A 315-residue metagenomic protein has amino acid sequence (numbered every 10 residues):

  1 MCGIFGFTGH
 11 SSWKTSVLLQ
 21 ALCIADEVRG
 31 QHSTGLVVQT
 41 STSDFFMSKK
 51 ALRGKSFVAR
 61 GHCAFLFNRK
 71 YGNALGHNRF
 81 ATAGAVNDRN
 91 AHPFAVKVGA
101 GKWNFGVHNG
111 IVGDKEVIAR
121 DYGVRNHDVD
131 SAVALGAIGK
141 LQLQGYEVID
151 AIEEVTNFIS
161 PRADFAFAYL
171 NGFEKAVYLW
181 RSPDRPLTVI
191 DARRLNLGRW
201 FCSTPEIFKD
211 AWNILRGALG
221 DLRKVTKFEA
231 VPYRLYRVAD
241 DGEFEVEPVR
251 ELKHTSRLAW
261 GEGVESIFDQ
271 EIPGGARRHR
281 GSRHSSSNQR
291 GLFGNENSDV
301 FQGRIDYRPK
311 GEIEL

Functional and structural regions predicted by a protein language model:
M1-L315: Conserved short alpha-helical segments that host acidic/polar catalytic motifs at enzyme active sites
